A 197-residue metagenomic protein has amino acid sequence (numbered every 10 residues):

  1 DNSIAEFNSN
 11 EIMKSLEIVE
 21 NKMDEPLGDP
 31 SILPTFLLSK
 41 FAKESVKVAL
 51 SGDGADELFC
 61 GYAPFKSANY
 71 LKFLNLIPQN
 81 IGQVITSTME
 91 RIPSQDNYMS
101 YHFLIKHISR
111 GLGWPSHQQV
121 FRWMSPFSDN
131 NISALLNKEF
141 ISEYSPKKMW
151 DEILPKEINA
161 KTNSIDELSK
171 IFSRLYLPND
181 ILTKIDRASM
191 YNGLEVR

Functional and structural regions predicted by a protein language model:
D1-K148, K184-R197: ATP-dependent adenylate-handling active sites, centered on carboxylate activation for C-N bond formation
G28, I32, N159-F172: Structural motif
K148-E157: A short, charged helix-loop
L177: Globin-like tetrapyrrole-binding proteins
